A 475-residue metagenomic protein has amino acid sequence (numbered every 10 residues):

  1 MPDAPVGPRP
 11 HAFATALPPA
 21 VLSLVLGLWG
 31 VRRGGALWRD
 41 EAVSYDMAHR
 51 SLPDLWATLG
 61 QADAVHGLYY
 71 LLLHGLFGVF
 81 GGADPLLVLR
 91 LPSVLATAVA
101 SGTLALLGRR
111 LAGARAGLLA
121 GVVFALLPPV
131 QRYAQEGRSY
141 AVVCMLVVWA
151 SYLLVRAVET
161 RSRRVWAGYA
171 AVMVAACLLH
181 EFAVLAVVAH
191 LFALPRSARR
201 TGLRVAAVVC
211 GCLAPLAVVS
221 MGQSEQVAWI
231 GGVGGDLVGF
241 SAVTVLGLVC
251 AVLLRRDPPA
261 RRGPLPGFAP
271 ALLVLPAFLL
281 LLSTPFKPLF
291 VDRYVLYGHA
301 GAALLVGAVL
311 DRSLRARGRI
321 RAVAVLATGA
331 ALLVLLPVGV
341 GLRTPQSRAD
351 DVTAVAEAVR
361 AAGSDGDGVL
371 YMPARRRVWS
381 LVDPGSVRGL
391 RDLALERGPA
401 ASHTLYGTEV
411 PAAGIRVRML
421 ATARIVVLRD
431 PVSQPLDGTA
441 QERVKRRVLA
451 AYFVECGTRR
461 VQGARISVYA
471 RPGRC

Functional and structural regions predicted by a protein language model:
P2-C475: Terminal, non-globular segments
